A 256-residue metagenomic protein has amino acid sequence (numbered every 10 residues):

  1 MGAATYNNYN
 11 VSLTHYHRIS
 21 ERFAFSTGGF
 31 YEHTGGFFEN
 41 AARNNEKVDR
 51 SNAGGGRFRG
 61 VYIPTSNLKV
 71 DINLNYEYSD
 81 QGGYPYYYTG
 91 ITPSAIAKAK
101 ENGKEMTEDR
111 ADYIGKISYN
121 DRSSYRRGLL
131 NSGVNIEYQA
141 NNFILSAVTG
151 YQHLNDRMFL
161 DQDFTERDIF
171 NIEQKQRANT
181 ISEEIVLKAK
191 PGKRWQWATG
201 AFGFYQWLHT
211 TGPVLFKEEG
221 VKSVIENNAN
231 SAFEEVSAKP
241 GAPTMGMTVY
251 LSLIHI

Functional and structural regions predicted by a protein language model:
M1-G2, Y31, R122-Y125, V236-P243: Short acidic-aromatic active-site loops that bind/stabilize oxyanions
M1-N40, E46-G56, N67-L68, G128-L130 (+1 more regions): Outer-membrane beta-barrel translocator/receptor signature
A4, E46-D49, Q174, K239-P243: Alpha-helix N-cap/helix-initiation motif
A4-N8, T34-A41, S79-Q81, L154-D156 (+1 more regions): Sequence/structural signature of outer-membrane beta-barrel proteins
N45, S51-A198, F204-Q206: Outer-membrane beta-barrel domain signature, strongest for Gram-negative TonB-dependent receptors and also present
E101-Y119, F204, H209-A242: Feature marks flexible
I254-I256: Conserved small/polar residues in nucleotide/adenosyl-binding loops
